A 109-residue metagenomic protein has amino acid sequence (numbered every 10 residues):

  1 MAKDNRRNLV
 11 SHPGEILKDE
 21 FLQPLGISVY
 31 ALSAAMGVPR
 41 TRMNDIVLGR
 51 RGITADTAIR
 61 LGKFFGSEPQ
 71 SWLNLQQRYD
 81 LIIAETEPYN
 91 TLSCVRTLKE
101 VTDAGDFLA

Functional and structural regions predicted by a protein language model:
A2-I27, N74: A short, Lys/Arg-rich alpha-helix, primarily the initiator
K18, M43-N44, P69: Alpha-helical structural signal
L22, S33, G62: The alpha-helix within a helix-turn-helix
G26-D45: Short alpha-helical DNA-recognition segment
P39, R50, F65, Q76-Y79: The DNA-recognition helices of helix-turn-helix-type DNA-binding domains
D45-L48, N74: Base-recognition residues in the alpha-helical recognition helix of bacterial helix-turn-helix
R50-K63: Short, basic-rich loop-to-helix N-cap that marks the start of a DNA-contacting helix
L73-A109: Short, charged recognition helix plus adjacent turn of helix-turn-helix-like nucleic-acid-binding domains
